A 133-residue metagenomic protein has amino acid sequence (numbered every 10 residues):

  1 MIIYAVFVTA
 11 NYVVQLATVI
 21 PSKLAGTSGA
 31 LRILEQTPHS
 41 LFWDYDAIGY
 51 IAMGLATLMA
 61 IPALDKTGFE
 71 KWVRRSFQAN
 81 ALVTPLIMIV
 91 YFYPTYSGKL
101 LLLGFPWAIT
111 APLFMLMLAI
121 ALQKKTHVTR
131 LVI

Functional and structural regions predicted by a protein language model:
M1-I133: Hydrophobic, aromatic-enriched alpha-helical segments typical of multi-pass transmembrane helices
